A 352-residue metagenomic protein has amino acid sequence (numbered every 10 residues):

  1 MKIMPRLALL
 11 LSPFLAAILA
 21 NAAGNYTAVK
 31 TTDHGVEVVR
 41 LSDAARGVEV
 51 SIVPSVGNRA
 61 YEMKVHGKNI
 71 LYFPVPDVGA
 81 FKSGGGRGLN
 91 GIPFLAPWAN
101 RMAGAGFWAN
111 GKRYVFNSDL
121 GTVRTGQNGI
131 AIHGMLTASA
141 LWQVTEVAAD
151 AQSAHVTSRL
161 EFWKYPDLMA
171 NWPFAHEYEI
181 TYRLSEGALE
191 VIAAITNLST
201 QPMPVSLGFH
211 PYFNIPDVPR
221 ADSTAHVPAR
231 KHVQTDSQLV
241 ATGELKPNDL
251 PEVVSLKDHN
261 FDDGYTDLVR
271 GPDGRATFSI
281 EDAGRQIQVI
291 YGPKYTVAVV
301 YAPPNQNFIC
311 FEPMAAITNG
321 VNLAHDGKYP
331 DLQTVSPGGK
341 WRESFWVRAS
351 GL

Functional and structural regions predicted by a protein language model:
M1-R6, Y182: Positively charged n-region of N-terminal signal peptides that target proteins for export
A8-I18: Bacterial N-terminal signal peptides
A23-T122, D273-Y295, G339-S350: Beta-strand-rich N-terminal accessory domains
G24-H34, K112, N117-E186: Extended, loop-rich substrate-binding clefts of extracytoplasmic carbohydrate-active enzymes
L41-D43, V50-S55, M63-V65, L160-P216: Acidic, contiguous internal or C-terminal segments within carbohydrate-active enzymes that form a structured patch used
A45, G126-V147, T224, L256-P330: Acidic/His-leaning functional-site neighborhoods
V115, M203-P204, Y212-G292: Active-site/ligand-binding surface loops and adjacent short beta/alpha elements that line catalytic pockets across
Y329-W341: Intrinsically disordered, low-complexity Pro/Gly/Ser/Thr-rich segments with frequent PxxP/GP/PP motifs and embedded
